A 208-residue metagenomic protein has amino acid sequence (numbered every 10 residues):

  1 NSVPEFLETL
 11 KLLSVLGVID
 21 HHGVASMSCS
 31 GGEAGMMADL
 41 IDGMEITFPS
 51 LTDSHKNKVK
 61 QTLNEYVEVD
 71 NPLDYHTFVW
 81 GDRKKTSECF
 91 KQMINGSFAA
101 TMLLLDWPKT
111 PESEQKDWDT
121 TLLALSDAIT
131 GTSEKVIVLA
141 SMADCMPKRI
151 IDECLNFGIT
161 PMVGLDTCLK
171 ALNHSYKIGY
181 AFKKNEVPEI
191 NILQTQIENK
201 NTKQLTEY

Functional and structural regions predicted by a protein language model:
N1-S28, G32, M36-P49, K116 (+1 more regions): Peripheral docking tails and interdomain loops at the edges of cofactor- or intermediate-handling domains
D20-S113: Short glycine-cluster motifs
